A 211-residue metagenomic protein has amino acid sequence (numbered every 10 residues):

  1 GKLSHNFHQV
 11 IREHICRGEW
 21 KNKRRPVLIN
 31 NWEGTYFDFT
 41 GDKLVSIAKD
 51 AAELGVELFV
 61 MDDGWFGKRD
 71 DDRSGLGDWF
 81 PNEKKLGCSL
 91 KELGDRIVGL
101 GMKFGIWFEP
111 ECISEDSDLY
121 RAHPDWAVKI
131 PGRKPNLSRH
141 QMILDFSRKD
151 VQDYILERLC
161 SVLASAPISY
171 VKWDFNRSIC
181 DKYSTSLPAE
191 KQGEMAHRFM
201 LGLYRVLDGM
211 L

Functional and structural regions predicted by a protein language model:
G1-G105, E111-I113, D118-L119: Conserved structural scaffold segments of CAZyme catalytic domains across common CAZy folds
K84-S89, L93-G99, Y120-L211: Active-site neighborhood of glycoside hydrolase catalytic domains
